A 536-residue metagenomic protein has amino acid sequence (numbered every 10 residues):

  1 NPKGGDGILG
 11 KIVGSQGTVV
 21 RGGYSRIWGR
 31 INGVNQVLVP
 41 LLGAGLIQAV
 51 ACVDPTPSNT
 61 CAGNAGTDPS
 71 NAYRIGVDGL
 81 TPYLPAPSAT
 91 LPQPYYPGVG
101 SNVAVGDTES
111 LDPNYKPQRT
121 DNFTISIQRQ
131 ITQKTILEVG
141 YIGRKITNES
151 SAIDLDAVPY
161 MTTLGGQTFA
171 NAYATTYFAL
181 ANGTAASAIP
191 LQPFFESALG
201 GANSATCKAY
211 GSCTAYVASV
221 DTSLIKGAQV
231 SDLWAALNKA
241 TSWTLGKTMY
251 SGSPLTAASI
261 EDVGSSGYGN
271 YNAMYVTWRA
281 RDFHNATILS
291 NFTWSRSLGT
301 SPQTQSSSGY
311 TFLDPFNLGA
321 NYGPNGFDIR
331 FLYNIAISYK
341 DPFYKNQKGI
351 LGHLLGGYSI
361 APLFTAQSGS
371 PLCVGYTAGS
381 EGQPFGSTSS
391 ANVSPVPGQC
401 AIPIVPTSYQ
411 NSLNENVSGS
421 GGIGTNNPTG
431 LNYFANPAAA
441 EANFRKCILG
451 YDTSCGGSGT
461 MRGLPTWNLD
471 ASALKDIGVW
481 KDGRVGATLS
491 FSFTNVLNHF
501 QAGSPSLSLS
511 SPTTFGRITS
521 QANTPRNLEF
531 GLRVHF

Functional and structural regions predicted by a protein language model:
N1-G45, D328, L332, S338: Structural signature of Gram-negative outer-membrane beta-barrels, strongest in the C-terminal barrel of TonB-dependent
V13-Q16, T56-N59, A86-F536: Short, solvent-exposed micro-motifs at the edges of structured domains
G43-P55, F312: Acidic, His- and aromatic-enriched active-site or binding-groove loops in soluble protein domains that engage sugars
C61-T67: Amphipathic alpha-helical blocks and their helix-capping loop/short-beta junctions
P69-L84, A89-L91: Proteins synthesized as precursors that undergo proteolytic processing into mature forms
